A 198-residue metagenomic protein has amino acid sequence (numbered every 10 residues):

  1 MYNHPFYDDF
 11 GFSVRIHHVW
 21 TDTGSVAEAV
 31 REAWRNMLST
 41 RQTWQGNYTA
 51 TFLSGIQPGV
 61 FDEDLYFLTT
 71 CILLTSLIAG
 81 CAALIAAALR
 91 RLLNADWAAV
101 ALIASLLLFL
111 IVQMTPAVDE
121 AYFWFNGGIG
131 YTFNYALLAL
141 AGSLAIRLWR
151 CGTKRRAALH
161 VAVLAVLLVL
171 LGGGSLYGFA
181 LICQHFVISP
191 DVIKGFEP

Functional and structural regions predicted by a protein language model:
M1-W44, S54-I56: Extracytoplasmic loop-helix module adjacent to an early transmembrane segment
D8, D96-I146: Membrane-interface micro-motifs in multi-pass membrane enzymes
S13, S39-A82, D119-F123, G130 (+2 more regions): Membrane-embedded glycan transfer/ligation machinery that uses polyprenyl lipid-linked sugar donors/oligosaccharides
L53, Q57, C81, I85 (+3 more regions): Alpha-helical membrane-inserting segments
I72-W97, L140: Transmembrane-helix motifs of polytopic, lipid-linked glycan transferases
A86-A98, R150-A157, I193-E197: Membrane-interface helix-boundary motifs at transmembrane edges
A158-H185: Membrane-interface alpha helices of multi-pass inner-membrane proteins
L181-P198: Perimembrane helix-loop-helix junctions
